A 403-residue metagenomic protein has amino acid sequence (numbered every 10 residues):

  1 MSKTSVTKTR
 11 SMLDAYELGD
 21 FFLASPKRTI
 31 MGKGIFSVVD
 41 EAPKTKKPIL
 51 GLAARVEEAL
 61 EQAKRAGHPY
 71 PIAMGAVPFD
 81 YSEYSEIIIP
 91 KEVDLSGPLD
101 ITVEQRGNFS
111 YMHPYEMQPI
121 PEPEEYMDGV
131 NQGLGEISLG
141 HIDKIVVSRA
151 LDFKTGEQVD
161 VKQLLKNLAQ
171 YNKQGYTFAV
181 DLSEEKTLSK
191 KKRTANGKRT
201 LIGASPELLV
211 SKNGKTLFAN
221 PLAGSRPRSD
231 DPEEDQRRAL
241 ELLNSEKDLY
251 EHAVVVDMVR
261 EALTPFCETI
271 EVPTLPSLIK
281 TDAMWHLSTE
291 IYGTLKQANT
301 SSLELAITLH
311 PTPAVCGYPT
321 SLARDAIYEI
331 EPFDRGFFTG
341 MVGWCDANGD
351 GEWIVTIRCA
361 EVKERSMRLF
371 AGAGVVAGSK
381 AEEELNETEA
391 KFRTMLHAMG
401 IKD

Functional and structural regions predicted by a protein language model:
M1-G67, A73-P78: An N-terminal JmjN-like helical accessory module and its immediate linker preceding a catalytic domain
E17, F21-D40, K154-Y250, P265-E271 (+3 more regions): An anion-binding catalytic pocket shared by soluble metabolic enzymes
F22-A24, L139-R149, F178-D181, D257: ATP-grasp fold ATP-binding core
G32, V93-N131, F153-T155, N220-E329 (+1 more regions): Contiguous alpha-helical scaffold segments within structured protein domains that host functional hotspots
K46-V161, E268, G400: Non-catalytic accessory segments adjacent to catalytic cores
A73-V77, I145, T177-D181, G336-G343: A short glycine-rich, hydrophobically flanked beta-strand micro-motif that places a catalytic Asp/Glu for divalent metal
G75, G140, V210, D257 (+3 more regions): A residue-level signal for conserved active-site and pocket-lining positions in enzyme catalytic cores
L295-D403: Conserved hydrophobic core element of enzyme catalytic domains
